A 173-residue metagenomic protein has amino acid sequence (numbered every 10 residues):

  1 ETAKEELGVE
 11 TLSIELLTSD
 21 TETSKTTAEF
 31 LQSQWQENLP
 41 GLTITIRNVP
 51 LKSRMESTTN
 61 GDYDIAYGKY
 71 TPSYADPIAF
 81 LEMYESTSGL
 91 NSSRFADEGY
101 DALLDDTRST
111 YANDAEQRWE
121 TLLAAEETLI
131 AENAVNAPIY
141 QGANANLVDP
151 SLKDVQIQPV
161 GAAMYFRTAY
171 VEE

Functional and structural regions predicted by a protein language model:
E1-S33, A124, E172: Append "and occasionally in soluble cytosolic enzymes with long acidic Gly/Pro-rich linkers
T2, T26-S33, E37, E56 (+3 more regions): Solvent-exposed, polar/charged alpha-helical surfaces in well-ordered, non-transmembrane soluble domains, broadly
A3-G8, W35-L39, D62, Y70 (+2 more regions): Sec/Tat-exported extracytoplasmic proteins
E5-V9, S57-G61, E82-T110, Q141-E173: Short, solvent-exposed loop/beta-turn-alpha elements that line the ligand-binding surface or hinge of extracytoplasmic
L12-E22, A112-A134: Alpha-helical secondary-structure segments
L17-T21, R47-V49, K69-T71, Y140-N144: Active-site-proximal beta-strand/loop segments in catalytic clefts of secreted hydrolases
T27-E29, P77-F80, P150-S151: Short, solvent-exposed loop/turn and secondary-structure capping segments
Q36-G89, T121-L122: Periplasmic binding protein-like
